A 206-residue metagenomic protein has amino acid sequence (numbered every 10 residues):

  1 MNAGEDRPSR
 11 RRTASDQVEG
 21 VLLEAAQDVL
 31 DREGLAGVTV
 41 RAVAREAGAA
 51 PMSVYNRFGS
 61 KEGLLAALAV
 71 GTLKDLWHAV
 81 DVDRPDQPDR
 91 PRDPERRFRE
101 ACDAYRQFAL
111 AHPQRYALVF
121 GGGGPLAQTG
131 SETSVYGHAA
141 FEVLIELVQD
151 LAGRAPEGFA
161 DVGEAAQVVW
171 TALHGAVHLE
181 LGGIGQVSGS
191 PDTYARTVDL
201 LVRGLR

Functional and structural regions predicted by a protein language model:
M1-Q17, D28, R84-Q87, P91: N-terminal intrinsically disordered/low-complexity leader segments
V18-A26, V43, L68-T72, L76 (+2 more regions): Generic hydrophobic, amphipathic alpha-helix propensity
V21, A25, V29-G63, A67: Helix-turn-helix
K61, L68, T72, L76 (+6 more regions): Hydrophobic/aromatic residues within well-ordered alpha-helical segments
D81-R115, A165-V169: Hydrophobic alpha-helical connector segments
E100, Q107-L110, Q114-E146, H178-L181 (+1 more regions): Short secondary-structure transition hinges
Q128-G153, G163-V168, D192-R203: Amphipathic alpha-helical packing segments from all-alpha helical-bundle domains
D150, W170-S188, R203-R206: Amphipathic C-terminal alpha-helical segment
